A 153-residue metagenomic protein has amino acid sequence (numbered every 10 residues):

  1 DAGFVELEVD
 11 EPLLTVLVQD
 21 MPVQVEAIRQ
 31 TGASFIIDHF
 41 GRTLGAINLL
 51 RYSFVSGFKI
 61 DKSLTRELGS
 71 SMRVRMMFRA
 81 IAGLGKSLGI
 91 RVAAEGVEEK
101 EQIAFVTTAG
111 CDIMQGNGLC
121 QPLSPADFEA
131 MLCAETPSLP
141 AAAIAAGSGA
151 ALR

Functional and structural regions predicted by a protein language model:
D1-L68, L84, L88-P122: The catalytic core of metal-dependent phosphodiesterases that act on cyclic dinucleotides
D20-V23, M72-R79: Charged helix-capping and loop-helix junction motifs
A80-S87, D127, M131: Generic recognition of well-ordered alpha-helical segments
T107, P122-R153: C-terminal helical cap(s) of enzyme catalytic domains, especially alpha/beta-barrels
